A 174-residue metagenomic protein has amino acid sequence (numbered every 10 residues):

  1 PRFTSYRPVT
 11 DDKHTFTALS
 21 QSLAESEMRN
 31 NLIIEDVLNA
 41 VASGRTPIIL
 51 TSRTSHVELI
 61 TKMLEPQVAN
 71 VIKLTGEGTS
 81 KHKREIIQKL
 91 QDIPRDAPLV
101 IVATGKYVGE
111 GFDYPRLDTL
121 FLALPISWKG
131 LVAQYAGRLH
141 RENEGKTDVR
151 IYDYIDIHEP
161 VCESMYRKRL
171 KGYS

Functional and structural regions predicted by a protein language model:
R2-Y6, T54-H56, T79, Y107-G109 (+3 more regions): Conserved nucleotide-binding/hydrolysis micro-motifs of P-loop NTPases
Y6-E65: Conserved interdomain hinge at the start of the Helicase C-terminal
L19-L23, R150-S174: Non-catalytic, charged low-complexity extensions flanking SF2 helicase motor domains
N39-A42, E65, Q91-D96, F112-Y114: Conserved catalytic network of the ASCE P-loop NTPase/AAA+ motor domain
I48, E58-L59, V68-G109, L131: Conserved helicase ATPase core of P-loop NTP-dependent helicases/translocases
I101-V102, G109-P125, Q134-A136, R150-D153: A short beta-strand element within the Helicase C-terminal
S127-I151, R169-L170: Conserved SF2 helicase motif VI
